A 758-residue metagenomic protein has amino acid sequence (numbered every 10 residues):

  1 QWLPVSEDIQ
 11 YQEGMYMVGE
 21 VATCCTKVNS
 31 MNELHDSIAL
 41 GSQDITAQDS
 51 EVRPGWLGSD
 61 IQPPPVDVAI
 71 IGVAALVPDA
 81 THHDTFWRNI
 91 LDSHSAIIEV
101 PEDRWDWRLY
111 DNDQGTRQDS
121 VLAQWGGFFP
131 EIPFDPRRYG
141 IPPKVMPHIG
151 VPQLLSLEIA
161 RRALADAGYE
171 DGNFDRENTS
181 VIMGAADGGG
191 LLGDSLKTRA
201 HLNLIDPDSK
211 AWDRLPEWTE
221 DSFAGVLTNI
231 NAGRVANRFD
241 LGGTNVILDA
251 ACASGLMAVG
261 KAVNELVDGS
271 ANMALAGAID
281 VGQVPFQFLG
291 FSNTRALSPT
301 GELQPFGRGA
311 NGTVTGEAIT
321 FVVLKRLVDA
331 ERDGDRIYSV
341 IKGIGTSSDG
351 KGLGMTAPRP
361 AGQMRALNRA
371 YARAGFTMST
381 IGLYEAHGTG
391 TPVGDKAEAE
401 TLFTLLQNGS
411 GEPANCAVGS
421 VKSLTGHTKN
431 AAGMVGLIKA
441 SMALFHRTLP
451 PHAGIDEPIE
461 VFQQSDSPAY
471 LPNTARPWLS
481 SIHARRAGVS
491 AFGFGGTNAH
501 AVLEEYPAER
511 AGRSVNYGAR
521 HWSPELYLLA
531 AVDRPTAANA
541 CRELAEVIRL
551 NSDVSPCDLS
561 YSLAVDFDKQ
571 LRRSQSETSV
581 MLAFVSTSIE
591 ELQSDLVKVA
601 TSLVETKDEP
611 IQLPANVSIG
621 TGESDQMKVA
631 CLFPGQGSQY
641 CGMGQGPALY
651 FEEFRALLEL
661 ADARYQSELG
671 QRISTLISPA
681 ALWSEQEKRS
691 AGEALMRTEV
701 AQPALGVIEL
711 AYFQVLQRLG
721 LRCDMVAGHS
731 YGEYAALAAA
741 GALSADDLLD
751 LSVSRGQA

Functional and structural regions predicted by a protein language model:
Q1-D60: Conserved active-site-proximal phosphate/metal-binding subdomains
V21-A22, K144-M146, G243-N245, W522-L526 (+1 more regions): Short, solvent-exposed beta-strand edge segments and adjacent coil->beta transition regions
N32, L40-L76, F128-F129, D558 (+1 more regions): Flexible, low-complexity inter-domain linkers and amphipathic docking helices that mediate domain-domain
Q48-G55, V100-D103, D171-E177, R336-S339 (+6 more regions): Flexible, glycine/charged-enriched surface loops at secondary-structure junctions
G55-V66, D171, P477-I482, I619-S624 (+1 more regions): A short acidic-Thr-Gly-centered motif at the start of a beta-strand
V66-H521, P535-N539, E546, L550 (+1 more regions): Condensing-enzyme catalytic core of the thiolase-fold
V73-V77, E102, P358-R373, R486-K628 (+1 more regions): Flexible catalytic loop/linker elements that gate and position reactive groups at enzyme active sites
A531, S586, P610-A758: FabD-like malonyl-/acyl-CoA
